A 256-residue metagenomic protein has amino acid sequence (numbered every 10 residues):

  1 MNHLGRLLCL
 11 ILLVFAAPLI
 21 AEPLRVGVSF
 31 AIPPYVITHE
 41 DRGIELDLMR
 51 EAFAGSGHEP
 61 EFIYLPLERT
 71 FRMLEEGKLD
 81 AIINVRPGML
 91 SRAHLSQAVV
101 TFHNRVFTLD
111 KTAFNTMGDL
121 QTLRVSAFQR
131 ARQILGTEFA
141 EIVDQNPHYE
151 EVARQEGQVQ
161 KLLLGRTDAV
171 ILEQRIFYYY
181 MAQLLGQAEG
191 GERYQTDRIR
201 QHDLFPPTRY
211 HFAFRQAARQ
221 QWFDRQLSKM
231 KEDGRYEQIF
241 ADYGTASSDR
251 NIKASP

Functional and structural regions predicted by a protein language model:
E22-R92, E151-V152, F223, D233 (+1 more regions): Extracytoplasmic small-molecule ligand-binding "clamshell" domains of the periplasmic binding protein/Venus flytrap
P23-I37, M117-I134: Short loop->beta-strand "edge-of-pocket" segments that line small-molecule binding or catalytic clefts across diverse
S29-A31, F102-N104, A188-R225, A246-P256: Periplasmic-binding protein-like
G43-G55, F114, G118-A131, T208-Y243: Extended ligand-binding regions for polar small-molecule ligands
M49-S56, Q97-A98, Q129-A153, V159-K161 (+2 more regions): Ligand-binding cleft/hinge of the Venus flytrap
F62-Q121, Q129-Q133, A140, R198-L204: Acidic, polar ligand-binding/catalytic clefts
I63, E68-L79, G118, Q155-L184: Short helices/loops that flank or line small-molecule/ion binding pockets
R72, V85-A93, D168-L204: A ligand-binding cleft/hinge motif common to bilobed small-molecule-binding domains
